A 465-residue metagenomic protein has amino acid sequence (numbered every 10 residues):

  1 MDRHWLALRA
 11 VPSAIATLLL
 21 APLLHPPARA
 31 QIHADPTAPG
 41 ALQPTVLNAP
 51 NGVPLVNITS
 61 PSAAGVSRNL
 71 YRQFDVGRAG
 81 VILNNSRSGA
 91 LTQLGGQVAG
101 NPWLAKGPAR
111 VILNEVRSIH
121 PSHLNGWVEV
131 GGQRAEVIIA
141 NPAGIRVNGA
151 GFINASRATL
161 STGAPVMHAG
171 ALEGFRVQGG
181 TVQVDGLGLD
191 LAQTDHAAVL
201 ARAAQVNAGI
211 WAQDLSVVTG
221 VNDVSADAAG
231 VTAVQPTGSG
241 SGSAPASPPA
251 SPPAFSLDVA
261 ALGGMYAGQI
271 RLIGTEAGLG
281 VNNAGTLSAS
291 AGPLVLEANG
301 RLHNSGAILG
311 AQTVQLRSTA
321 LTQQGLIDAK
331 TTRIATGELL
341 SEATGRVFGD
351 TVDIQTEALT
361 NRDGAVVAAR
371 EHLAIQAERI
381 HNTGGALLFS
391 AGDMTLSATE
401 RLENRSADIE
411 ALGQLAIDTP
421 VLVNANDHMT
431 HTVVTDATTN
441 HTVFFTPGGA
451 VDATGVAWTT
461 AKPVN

Functional and structural regions predicted by a protein language model:
D2-W5, R9, L20-S290, E297-G300: Solvent-exposed adhesion/ligand-recognition segments of exported proteins
A10-A14: Alpha-helical transmembrane segments
L23, G180-Q183, A233-S247, S251-S256 (+2 more regions): Binding/recognition "hotspot" determinant
